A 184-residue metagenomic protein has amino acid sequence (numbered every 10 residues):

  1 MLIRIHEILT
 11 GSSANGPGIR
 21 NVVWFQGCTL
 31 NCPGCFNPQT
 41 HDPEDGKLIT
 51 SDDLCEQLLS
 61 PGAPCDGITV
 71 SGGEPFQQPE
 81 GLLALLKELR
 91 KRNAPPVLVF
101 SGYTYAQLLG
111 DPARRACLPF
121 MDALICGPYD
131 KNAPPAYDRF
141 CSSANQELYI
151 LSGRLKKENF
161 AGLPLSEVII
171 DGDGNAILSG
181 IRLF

Functional and structural regions predicted by a protein language model:
M1-I19: Short, charged low-complexity linear segments at domain edges
I5-H6, Y105-D111: Short gly/ser/thr-rich secondary-structure transition/capping motifs
S13-T50: Canonical Radical SAM [4Fe-4S] cluster-binding loop centered on the CxxxCxxC motif and its immediate flanking residues
N37-I49, A63-Q78, A94-L108, L118-N132 (+1 more regions): Core AdoMet radical
D53-E56, G81-E88, A116: Alpha-helical scaffolding segments of alpha/beta enzyme cores, especially the outer helices of TIM-barrel or partial
Q78-R90, P134-S179: P-loop/Walker A phosphate-binding loop and immediately adjacent motor/lid segment at beta-alpha junctions
R182-F184: Accessory C-terminal segments flanking Radical SAM cores
